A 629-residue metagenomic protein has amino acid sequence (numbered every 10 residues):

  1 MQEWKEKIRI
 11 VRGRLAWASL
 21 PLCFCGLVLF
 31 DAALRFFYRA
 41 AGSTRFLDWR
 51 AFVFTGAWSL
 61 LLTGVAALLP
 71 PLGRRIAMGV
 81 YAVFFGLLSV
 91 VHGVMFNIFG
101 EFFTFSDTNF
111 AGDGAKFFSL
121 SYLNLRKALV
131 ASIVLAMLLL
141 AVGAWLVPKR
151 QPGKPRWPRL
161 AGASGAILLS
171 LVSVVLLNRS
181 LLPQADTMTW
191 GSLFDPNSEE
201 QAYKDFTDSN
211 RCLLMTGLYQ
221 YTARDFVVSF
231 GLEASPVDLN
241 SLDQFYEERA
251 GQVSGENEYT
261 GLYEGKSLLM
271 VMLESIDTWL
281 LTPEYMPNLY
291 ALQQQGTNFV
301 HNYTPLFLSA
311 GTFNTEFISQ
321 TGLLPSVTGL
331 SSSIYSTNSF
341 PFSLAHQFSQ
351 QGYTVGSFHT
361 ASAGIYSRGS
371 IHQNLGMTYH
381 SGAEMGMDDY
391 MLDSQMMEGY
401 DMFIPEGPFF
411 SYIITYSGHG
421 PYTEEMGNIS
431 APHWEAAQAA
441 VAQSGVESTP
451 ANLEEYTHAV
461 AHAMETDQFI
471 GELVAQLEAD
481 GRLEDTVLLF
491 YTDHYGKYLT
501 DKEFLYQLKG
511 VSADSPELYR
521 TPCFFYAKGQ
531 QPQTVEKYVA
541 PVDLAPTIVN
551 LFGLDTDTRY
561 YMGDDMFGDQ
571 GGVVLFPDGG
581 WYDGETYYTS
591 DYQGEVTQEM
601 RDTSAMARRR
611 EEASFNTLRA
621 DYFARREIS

Functional and structural regions predicted by a protein language model:
Q2-L218: Transmembrane and membrane-interface helices of multi-pass, inner-membrane envelope-modifying transferases
G13-L27, L34, Y38-F46, A66-A67 (+8 more regions): Short, charge-rich amphipathic segments
V94-D107, R126-K127, G231, S235-D238 (+6 more regions): A diffuse structural propensity rather than consistent per-protein peaks
N97, F118, T207, T222 (+3 more regions): Hydrophobic residues in alpha-helical segments
L129, P158-S164, L171-P236, L344-G369 (+2 more regions): Feature for exported/extracytoplasmic and membrane-associated proteins, marking the mature portion
Y221-E258: Extended low-complexity intrinsically disordered regions
Q244-S629: Solvent-exposed soluble domains appended to multi-pass membrane proteins
